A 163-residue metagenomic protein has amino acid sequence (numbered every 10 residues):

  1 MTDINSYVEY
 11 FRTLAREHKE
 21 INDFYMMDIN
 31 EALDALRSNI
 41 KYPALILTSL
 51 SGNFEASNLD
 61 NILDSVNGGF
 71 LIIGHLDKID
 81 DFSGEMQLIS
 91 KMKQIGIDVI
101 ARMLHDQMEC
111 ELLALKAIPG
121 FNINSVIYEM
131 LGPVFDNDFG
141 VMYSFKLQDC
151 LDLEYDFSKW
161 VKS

Functional and structural regions predicted by a protein language model:
M1-M27, L50-S163: Charged, amphipathic alpha-helical segments and their flanking helix caps
H18, D23, I29-Y42: Conserved functional micro-motifs across diverse proteins
N39-G52: A short, hydrophobic beta-strand-centered structural micro-motif
